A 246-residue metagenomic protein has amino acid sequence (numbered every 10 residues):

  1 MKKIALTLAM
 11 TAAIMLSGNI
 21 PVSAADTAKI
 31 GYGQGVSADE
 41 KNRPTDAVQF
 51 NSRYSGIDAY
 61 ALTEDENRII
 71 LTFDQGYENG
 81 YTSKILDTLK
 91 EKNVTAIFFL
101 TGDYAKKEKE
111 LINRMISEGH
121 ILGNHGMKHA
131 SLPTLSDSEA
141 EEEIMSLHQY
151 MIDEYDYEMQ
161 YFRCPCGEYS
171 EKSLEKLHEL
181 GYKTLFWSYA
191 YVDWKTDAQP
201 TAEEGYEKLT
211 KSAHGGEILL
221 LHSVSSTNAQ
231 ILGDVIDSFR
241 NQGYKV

Functional and structural regions predicted by a protein language model:
M1-K2, F162: Short, intrinsically disordered low-complexity segments
K2-A9, I14-T72, E78-N93, E204 (+1 more regions): N-terminal pre-catalytic segment of deacetylase/amide-hydrolase enzymes
A9-M10, S17-G18, L132, S170 (+1 more regions): Enrichment for repetitive, rod-forming helical segments
N67-I69, N79-Y81, I85, K90-L220 (+1 more regions): Metal-dependent polysaccharide deacetylase catalytic core of the NodB/CE4 family, i.e., the active-site-bearing domain
H214-V246: Catalytic grooves of carbohydrate-active enzymes
